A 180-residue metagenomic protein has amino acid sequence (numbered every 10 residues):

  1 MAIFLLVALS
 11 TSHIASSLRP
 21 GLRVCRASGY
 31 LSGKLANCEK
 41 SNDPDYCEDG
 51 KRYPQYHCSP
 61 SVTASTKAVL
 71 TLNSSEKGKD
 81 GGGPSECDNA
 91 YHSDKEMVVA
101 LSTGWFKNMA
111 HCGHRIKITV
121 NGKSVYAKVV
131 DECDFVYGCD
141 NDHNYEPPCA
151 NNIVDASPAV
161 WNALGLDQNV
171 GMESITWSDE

Functional and structural regions predicted by a protein language model:
M1-E180: Secreted/periplasmic proteins
